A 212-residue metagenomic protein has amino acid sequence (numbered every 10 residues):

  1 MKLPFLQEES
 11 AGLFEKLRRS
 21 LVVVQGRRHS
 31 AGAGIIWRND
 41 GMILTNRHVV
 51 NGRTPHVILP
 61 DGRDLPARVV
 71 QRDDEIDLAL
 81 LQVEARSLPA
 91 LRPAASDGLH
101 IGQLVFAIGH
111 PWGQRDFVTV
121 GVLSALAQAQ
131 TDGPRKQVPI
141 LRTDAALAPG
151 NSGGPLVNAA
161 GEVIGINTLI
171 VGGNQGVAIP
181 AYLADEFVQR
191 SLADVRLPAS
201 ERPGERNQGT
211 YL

Functional and structural regions predicted by a protein language model:
M1-F14, A107, P111, V163-L212: C-terminal cap/linker of serine protease catalytic domains
F5-L13, S20-D40, R63-P66, R92 (+3 more regions): A conserved glycine-rich beta-strand in the N-terminal activation segment of trypsin-fold
E9, L91-S96, I101-P139, A148-N151 (+1 more regions): Flexible, gly/ser-rich surface segments that form the specificity/activation loops bordering the active-site cleft
E15-K16, V70-D77, Q82, L126-L141 (+2 more regions): Gly/Ser-enriched beta-turn/beta-hairpin loop segments
R18, H29, R38-L78, A85-R86 (+1 more regions): Catalytic-histidine neighborhood of serine endopeptidases, predominantly the chymotrypsin-like S1/PA family
V24, T54-P60, V105-G109: Short conserved beta-strand and strand-loop elements enriched in small hydrophobics with frequent Asp/Gly
G34-I36, A67-V69, L123, L156 (+1 more regions): Conserved hydrophobic positions within beta-strands
I35, A146-I166: Catalytic nucleophile loop of clan PA
